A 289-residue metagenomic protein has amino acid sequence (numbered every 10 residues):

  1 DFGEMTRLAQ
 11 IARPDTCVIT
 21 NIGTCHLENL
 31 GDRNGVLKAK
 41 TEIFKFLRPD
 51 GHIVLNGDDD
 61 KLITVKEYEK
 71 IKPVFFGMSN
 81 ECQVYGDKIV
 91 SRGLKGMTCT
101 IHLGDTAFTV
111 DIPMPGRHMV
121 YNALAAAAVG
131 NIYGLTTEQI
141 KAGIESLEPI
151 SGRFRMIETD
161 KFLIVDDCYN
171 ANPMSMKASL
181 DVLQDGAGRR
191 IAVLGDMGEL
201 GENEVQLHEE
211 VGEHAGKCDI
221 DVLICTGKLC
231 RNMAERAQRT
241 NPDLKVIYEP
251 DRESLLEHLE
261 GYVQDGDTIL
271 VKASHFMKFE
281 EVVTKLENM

Functional and structural regions predicted by a protein language model:
D1-L27, I63-A107, I150-S151: Extended acidic/charged loop-beta regions that coordinate divalent cations and stabilize anionic phosphate/carboxylate
D1-Y68, N203-V205, E209: Flexible active-site lid/hinge loop adjacent to a nucleotide/diphosphate and Mg2+-phosphate binding pocket
G3, A39, G57, H118-L124 (+2 more regions): A generic structural signal for residues located within well-ordered alpha-helices of large catalytic or ligand-binding
T6, T109-R117: A short glycine-threonine-serine/GTX helix/turn-capping micro-motif
L8, T20, V36, V54 (+7 more regions): Residue-level signal for inorganic ion chemistry
D15, N29, K70-K72, D105 (+2 more regions): ATP-dependent carboxylate-amine ligase
I43, A125, S175: Conserved cofactor-binding/catalytic machinery of classical short-chain dehydrogenase/reductase
G57, C82-D87, V110, Y121: Conserved catalytic-core segments of large NTP-driven translation/proteostasis enzymes
